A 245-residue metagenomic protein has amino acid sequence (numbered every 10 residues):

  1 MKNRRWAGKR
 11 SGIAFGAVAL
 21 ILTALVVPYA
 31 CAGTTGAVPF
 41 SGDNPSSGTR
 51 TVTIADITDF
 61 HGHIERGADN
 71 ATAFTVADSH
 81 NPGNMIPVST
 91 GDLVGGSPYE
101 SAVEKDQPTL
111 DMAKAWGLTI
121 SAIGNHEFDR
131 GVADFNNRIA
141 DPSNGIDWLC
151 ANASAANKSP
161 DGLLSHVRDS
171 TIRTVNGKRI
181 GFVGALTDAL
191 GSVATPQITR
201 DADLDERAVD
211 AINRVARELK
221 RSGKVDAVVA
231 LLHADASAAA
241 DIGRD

Functional and structural regions predicted by a protein language model:
M1-G8: N-terminal secretory signal peptides that target proteins for export/translocation
R5, T23, P45-S46: Intrinsic disorder/low-complexity detector
K9-L25: Sec-dependent N-terminal signal peptides
C31, G36-D245: Acidic, metal/ion-coordinating pockets
